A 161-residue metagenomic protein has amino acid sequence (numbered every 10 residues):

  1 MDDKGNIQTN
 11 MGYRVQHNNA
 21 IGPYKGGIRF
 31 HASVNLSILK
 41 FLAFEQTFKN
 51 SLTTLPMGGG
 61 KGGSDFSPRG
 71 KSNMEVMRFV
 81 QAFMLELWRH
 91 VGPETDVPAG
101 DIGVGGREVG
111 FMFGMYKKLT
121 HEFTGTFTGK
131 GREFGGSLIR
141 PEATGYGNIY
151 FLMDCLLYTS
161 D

Functional and structural regions predicted by a protein language model:
M1-A143, G147-F151: N-terminal ligand-binding/catalytic initiation module
C155: Adenosine-phosphate binding glycine-rich loop
Y158-D161: Conserved small/polar residues in nucleotide/adenosyl-binding loops
